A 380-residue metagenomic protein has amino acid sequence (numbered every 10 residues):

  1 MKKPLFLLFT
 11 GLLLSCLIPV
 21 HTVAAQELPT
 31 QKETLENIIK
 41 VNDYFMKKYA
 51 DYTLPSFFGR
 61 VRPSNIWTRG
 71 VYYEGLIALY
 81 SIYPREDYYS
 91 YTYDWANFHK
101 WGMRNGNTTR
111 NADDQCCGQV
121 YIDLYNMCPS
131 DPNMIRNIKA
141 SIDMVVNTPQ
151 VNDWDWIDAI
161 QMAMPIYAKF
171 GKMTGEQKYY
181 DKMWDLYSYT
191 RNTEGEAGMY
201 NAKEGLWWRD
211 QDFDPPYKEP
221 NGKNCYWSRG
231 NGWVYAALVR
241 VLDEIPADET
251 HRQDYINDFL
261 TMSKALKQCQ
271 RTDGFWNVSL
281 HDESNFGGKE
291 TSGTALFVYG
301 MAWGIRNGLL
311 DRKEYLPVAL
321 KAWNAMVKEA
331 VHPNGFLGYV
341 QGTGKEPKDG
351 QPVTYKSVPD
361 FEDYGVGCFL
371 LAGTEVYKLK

Functional and structural regions predicted by a protein language model:
M1-E27: Bacterial Sec-dependent N-terminal signal peptides
E27-G70, I82-F98, G102, G106-G118 (+5 more regions): CBM-like carbohydrate-recognition segments
A50, P84, K100-R104, P129 (+6 more regions): Helix-capping and short linker residues that terminate individual alpha-solenoid repeat units
N65-I66, Y73-L76, T109-Y125, W156-Y167 (+2 more regions): Aromatic-lined, polymer-binding surfaces characteristic of secreted/periplasmic polysaccharide-degrading enzymes
P132-Y167: Asp-box/WD-like beta-propeller blade repeats and closely related beta-sheet repeat scaffolds
I157-D158, A168-L280, G287-V298, L310-G344 (+4 more regions): Extended ligand-binding clefts on enzyme/binding-domain cores
